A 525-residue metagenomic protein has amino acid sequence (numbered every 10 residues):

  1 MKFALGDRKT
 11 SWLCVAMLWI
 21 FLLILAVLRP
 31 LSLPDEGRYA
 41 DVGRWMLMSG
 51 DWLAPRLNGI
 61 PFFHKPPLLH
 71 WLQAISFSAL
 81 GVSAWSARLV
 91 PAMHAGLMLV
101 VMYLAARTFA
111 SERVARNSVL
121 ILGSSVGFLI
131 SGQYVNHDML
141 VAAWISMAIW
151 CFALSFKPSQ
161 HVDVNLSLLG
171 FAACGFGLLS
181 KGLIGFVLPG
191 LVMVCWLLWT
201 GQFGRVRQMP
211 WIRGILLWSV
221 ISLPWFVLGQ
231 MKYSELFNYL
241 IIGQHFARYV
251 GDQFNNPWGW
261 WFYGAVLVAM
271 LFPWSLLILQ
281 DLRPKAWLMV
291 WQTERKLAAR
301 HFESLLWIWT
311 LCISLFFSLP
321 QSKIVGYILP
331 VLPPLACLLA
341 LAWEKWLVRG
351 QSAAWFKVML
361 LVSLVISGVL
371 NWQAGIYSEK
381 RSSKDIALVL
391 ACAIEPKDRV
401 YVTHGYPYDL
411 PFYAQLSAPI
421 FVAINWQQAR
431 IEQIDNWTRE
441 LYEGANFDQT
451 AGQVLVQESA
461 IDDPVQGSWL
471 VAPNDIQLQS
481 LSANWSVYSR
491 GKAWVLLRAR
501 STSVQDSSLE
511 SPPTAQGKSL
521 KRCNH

Functional and structural regions predicted by a protein language model:
M1-G350, F412, L416: Membrane-integral, polyisoprenol-dependent glycosyltransferases of the GT-C/oligosaccharyltransferase superfamily
F21-L25, V365-L370: Gly-rich Lys/Arg/Thr-decorated short loops/hinges at beta-loop-alpha junctions or inter-strand turns that position
G185, P407-P411, L478-Q479: Short, active-site-adjacent cap segments at secondary-structure transitions
V250-G251, Y263, V369-Q373, L441-E443: Short glycine/proline- and acidic residue-enriched helix-loop micro-motifs that form flexible lids or anion-recognition
R300-E303, F356-S363, A429-T438: Long, charged amphipathic helices and adjacent flexible linkers at domain junctions
G326, G368-A391: Hydrophobic alpha-helical transmembrane segments in integral membrane proteins
C337, W343-V369: Signature aromatic-anchored transmembrane alpha helix within multi-pass, membrane-resident enzymes that catalyze glycan
S382-G405, L416-H525: Luminal/periplasmic acceptor-recognition loop/helix of membrane-associated glycosyltransferases
